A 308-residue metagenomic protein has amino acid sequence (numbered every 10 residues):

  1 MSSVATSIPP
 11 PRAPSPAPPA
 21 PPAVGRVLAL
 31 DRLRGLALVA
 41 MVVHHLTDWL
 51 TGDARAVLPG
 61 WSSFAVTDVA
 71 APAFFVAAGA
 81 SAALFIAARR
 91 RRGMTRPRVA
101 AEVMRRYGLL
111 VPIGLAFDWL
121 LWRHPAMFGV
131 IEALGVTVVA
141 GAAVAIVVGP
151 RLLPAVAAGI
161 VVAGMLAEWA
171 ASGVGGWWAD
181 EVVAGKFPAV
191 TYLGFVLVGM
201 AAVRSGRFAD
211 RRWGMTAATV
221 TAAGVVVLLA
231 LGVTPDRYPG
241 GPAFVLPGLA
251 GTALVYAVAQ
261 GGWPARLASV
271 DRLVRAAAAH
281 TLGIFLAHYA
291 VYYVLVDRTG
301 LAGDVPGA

Functional and structural regions predicted by a protein language model:
S2-A308: Alpha-helical transmembrane segments and their immediate juxtamembrane cytosolic regions
